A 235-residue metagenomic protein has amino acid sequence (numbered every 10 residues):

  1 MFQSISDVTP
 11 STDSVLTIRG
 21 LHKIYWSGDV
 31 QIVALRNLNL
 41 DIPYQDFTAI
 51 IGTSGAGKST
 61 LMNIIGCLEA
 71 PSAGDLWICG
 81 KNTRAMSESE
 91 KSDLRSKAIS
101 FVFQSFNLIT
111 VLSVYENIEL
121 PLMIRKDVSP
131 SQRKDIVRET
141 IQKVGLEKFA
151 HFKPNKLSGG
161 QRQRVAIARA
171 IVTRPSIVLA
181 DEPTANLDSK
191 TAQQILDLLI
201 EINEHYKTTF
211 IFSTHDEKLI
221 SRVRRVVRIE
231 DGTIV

Functional and structural regions predicted by a protein language model:
M1-P10: Pre-NBD coupling/linker segments of ABC/ABC-like ATPases
V15-R222, V226-I229: ABC family nucleotide-binding domain
D231-V235: Conserved switch/coupling elements of ABC/ABC-like ATPase nucleotide-binding domains
